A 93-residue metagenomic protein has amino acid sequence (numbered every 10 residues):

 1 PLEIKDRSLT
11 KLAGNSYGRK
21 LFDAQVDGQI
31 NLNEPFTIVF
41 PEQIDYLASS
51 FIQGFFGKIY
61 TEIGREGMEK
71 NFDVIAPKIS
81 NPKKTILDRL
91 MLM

Functional and structural regions predicted by a protein language model:
E3-Q25, Q29-E34, F40-D88: Amphipathic alpha-helical interaction surfaces in cytosolic regulatory modules
R89-M93: Amphipathic alpha-helical binding modules
